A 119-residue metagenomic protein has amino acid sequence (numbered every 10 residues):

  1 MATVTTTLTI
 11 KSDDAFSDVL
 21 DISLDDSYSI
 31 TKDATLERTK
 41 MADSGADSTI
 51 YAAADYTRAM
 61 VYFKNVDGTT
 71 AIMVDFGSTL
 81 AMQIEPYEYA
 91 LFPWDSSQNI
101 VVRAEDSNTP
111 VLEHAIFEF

Functional and structural regions predicted by a protein language model:
A2-D21, D25-K32, A104-F119: C-terminal interaction-tip segments
L8, F63, I72-V74, I100-V102 (+1 more regions): Hydrophobic beta-strand residues in large extracellular and virion-surface proteins
F16, A46-T49, T69-M73, N108-L112: Short, surface-exposed beta-strand/loop "edge" segments at domain boundaries and coil↔beta transitions
K32, K40-Y56: Surface-exposed ligand/attachment interfaces on beta-rich extracellular proteins
E37: Short carbohydrate-recognition loop motifs
D47-A52, A59-N65, I100-R103: Hydrophobic beta-strand segments within beta-rich accessory/binding domains
D55-A81: Short, surface-exposed beta-strand/strand-loop-strand elements in extracellular ectodomains
G77-F119: Short, Lys/Arg-rich amphipathic alpha-helical interaction segments that bind nucleic acids or acidic protein surfaces
